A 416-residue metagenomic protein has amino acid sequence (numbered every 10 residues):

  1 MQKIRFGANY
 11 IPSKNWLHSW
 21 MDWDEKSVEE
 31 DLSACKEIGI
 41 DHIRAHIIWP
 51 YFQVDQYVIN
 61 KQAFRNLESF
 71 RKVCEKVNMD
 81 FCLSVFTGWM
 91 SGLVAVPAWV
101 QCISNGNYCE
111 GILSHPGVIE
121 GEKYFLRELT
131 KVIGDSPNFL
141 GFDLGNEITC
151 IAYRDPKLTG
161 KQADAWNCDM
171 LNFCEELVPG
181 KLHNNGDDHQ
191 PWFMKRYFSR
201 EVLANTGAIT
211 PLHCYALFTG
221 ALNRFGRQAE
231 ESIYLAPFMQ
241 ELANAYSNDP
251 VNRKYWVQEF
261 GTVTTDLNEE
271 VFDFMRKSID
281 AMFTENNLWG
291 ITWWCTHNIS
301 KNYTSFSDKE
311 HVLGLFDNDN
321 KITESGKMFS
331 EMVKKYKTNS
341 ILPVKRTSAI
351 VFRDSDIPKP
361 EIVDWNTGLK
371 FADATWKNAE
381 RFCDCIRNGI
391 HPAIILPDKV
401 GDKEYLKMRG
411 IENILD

Functional and structural regions predicted by a protein language model:
M1-G207, I291: Active-site mouth of glycoside hydrolases
S19, A281, E285-D416: Aromatic-rich peripheral "rim/lid" segments of glycoside hydrolase catalytic domains that contact and position glycan
D31, K161-N172, E176-T264, W289 (+1 more regions): Glycoside hydrolase catalytic-domain groove-lining segments
R44, F52, F218-T219, S300: Short glycine-rich, flexible loops that bind phosphorylated cofactors or substrates
A45, C74, G121-L126, I133-S136 (+11 more regions): A structural signal for the main folded, soluble domain(s) of proteins
N60-L67, P237, V271-K277: Charged helix-capping and loop-helix junction motifs
N107-V118, Q228-M239, G314-N318: A short acidic, glycine-rich active-site loop that binds or catalyzes chemistry on phosphate/adenosine moieties
D155-K157, D266-M282: C-terminal/domain-terminus segments
